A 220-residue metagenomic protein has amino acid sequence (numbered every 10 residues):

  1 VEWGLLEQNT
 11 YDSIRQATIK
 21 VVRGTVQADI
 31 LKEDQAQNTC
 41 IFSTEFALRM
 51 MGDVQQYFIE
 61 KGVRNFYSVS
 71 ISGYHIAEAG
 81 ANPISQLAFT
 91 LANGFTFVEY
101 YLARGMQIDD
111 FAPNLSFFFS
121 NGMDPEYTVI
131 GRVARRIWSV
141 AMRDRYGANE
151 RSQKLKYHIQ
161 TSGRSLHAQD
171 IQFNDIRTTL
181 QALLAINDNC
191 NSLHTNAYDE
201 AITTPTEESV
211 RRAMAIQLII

Functional and structural regions predicted by a protein language model:
V1-N121, E126-Y127, R145-A148, S152-H158 (+2 more regions): Catalytic alpha/beta active-site cores
A79-A88, G122-V133, T161-D175, T203-A213: Short glycine/threonine-rich loop-to-helix capping motif typified by GTGT followed within a few residues by an Asp-Pro
R132-D144: K/E-rich alpha-helical interaction surfaces of small helical-bundle regulatory domains
W138, D188, I216: Conserved, mostly hydrophobic/aromatic
S162, I171, A182, N187-C190: Catalytic alpha/beta core domains of metabolic enzymes, predominantly
L180-A185, M214, L218: Short beta-strand elements
N191-I220: Active-site or pore-adjacent capping/gating segments
